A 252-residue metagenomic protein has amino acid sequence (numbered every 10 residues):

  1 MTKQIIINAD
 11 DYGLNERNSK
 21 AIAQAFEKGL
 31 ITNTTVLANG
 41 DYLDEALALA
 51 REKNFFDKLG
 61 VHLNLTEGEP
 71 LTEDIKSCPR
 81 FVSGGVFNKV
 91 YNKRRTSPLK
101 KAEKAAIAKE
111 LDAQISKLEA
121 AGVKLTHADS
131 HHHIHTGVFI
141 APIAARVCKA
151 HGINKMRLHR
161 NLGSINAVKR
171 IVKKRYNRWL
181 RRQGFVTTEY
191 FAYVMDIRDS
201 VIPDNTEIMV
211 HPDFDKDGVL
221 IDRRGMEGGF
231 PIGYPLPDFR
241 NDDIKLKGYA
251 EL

Functional and structural regions predicted by a protein language model:
T2-I6, E16-D112, S116-H127, H135-L252: Terminal accessory/targeting
A9-G13: DG-centered beta-turn motif at the end of beta-strands
H132: Active-site histidine-anchored catalytic micro-motif
